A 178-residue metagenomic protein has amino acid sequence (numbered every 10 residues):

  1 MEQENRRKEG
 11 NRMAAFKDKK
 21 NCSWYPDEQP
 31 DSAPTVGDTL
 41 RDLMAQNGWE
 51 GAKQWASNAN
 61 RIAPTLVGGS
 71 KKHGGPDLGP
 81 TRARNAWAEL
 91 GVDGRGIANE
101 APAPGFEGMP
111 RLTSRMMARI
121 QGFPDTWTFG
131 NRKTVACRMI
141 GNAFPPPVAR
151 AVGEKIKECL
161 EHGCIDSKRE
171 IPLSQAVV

Functional and structural regions predicted by a protein language model:
M1-P76, P80-A88: Class I S-adenosyl-L-methionine
Y25, E50-K53, P104-E107, A136-I140: Active-site rim elements
A86-R132: FAD-binding beta-loop-beta segment adjacent to the flavin cofactor pocket
K133-A143, I171-P172: Small/polar glycine-rich anion-binding or flexible loop at a beta-alpha turn
P146: Nucleotide phosphate-binding/pyrophosphate-handling subdomain across enzymes that bind or process nucleotide phosphates
A149: Acidic-aromatic/histidine active-site loop/patch
G153-C164: Short, hydrophobic alpha-helical segments
D166-V178: Acidic, low-complexity intrinsically disordered tails
